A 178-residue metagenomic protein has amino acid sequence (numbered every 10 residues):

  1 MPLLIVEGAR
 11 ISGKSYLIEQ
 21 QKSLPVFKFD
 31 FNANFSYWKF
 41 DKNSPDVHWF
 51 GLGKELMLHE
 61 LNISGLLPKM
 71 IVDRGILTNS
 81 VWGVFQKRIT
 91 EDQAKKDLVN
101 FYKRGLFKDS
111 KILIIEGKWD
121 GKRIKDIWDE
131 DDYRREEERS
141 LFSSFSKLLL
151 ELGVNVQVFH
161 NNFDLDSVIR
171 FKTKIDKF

Functional and structural regions predicted by a protein language model:
L3: Walker A (P-loop) ATP-phosphate-binding motif of ABC ATPase nucleotide-binding domains
V6: Hydrophobic anchor at the beta1->P-loop junction of P-loop NTPases
R10, Y133-F178: NTP-dependent small-molecule kinase module
G13: Conserved glycine(s) of the Walker
Y16-G65: Conserved substrate/cofactor phosphate-moiety recognition/catalytic segment in nucleotide-dependent phosphotransferases
F29-N34, V72-G83, I114-W119, N161: Short loop/turn segments at strand-loop or loop-helix junctions that form parts of catalytic or ligand-binding pockets
H48-F107: Glycine-rich phosphate-binding loop used to anchor ATP phosphates in small-molecule kinases, encompassing both
W82, Q86-L148, Q157: A glycine- and Lys/Arg-enriched "phosphate-lid" helix/loop adjacent to the NTP-binding pocket of small-molecule kinases
